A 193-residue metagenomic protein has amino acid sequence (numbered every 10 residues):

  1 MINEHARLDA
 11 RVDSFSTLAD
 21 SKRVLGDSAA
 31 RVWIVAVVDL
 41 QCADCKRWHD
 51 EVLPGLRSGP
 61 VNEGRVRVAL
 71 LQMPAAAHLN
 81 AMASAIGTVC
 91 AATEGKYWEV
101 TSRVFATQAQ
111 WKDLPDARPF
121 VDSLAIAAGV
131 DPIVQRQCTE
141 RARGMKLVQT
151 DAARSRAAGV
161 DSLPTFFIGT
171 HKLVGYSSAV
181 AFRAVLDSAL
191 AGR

Functional and structural regions predicted by a protein language model:
M1-A76, K146-A157, A191-R193: Extracytoplasmic thiol/disulfide redox context detector
V12-F15, L25, A91, K112 (+3 more regions): Short N-terminal micro-motifs specific to bacterial/archaeal maturation and metal-cluster initiation sites
D20-S21, T107, Q135: Glycine-rich, flexible loop/turn motifs
D27, R31, V35, C45-H49 (+7 more regions): Solvent-exposed, acidic/flexible segments
A30-W33, E63-R67, E94-E99, V130-P132 (+1 more regions): Loop/turn elements at helix/coil->beta-strand transitions in domains of secreted/extracellular proteins
V37, L53, D122-R193: C-terminal cap of thioredoxin/glutaredoxin-like
G55-A125: Structural microenvironment flanking redox-active thiols in thiol-disulfide oxidoreductases
